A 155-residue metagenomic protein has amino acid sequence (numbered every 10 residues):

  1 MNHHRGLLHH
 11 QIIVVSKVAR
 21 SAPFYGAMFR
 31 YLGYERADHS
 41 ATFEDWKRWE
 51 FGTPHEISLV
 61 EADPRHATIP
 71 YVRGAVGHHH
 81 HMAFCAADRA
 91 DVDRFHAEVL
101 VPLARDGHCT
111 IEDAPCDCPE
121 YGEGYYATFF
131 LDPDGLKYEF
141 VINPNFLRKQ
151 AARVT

Functional and structural regions predicted by a protein language model:
M1-A22, M82, P144-T155: N-terminal beta-strand motif that seeds the catalytic metal site of vicinal oxygen chelate
N2, R48-R94: Long, continuous compositionally biased terminal/linker segments
R5, I12-V60: Core segments of cupin and vicinal oxygen chelate
L7, T42, H55, H78-H80 (+1 more regions): Residues that flank catalytic or metal-binding motifs in active/ligand-binding sites
V15-R20, M82-P133: Vicinal oxygen chelate
D38, E112-D113, P144: A generic structural-conservation signal
E44-K47, E120-Y121, F146, A151: Short secondary-structure capping/turn micro-motifs that flank functional sites
F130-R148: Short, contiguous alpha-helical
